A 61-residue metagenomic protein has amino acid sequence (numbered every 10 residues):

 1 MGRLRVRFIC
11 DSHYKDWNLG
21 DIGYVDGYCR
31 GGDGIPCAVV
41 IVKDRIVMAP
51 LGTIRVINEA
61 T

Functional and structural regions predicted by a protein language model:
G2-N58: Basic/aromatic-rich interaction segments and small domains that mediate binding to polyanionic partners
T61: Mixed-charge, Lys/Arg-enriched low-complexity segments
